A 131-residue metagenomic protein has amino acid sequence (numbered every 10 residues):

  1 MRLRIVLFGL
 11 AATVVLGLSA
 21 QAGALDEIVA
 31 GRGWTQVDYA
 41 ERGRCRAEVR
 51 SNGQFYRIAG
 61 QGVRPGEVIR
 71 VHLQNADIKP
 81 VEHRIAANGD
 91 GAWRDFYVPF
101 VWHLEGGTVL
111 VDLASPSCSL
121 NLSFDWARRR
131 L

Functional and structural regions predicted by a protein language model:
M1-F8: Bacterial N-terminal signal peptides that target proteins for export
R2, A22-L131: Extracytoplasmic/secretory-pathway segments with low complexity and glycosylation-like composition
F8-G17: Bacterial N-terminal signal peptides
